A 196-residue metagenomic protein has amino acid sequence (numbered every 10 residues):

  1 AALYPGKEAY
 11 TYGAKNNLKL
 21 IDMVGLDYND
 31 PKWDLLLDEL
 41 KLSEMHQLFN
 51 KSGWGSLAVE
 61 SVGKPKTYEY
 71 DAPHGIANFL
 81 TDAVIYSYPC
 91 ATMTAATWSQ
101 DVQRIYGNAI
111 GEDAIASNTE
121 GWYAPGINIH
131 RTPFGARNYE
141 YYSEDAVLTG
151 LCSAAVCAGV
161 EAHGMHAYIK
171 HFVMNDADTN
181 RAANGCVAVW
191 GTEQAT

Functional and structural regions predicted by a protein language model:
A1-T196: Glycoside hydrolase catalytic-domain context in secreted enzymes
